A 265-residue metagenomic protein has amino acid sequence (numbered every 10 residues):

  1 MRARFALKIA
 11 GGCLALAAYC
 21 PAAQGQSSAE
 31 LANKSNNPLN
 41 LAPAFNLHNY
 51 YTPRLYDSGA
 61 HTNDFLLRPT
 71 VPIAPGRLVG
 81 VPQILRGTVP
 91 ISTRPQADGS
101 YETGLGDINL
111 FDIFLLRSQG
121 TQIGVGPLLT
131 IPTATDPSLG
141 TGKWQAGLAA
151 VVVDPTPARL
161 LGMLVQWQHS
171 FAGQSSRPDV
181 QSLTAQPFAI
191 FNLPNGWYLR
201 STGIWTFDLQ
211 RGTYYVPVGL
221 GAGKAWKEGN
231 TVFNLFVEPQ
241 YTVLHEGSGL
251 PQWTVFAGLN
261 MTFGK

Functional and structural regions predicted by a protein language model:
M1-A32, G264: Cleavable N-terminal export/targeting peptides
G25-K265: Transmembrane beta-barrel domains of Gram-negative outer membranes and organellar outer membranes
